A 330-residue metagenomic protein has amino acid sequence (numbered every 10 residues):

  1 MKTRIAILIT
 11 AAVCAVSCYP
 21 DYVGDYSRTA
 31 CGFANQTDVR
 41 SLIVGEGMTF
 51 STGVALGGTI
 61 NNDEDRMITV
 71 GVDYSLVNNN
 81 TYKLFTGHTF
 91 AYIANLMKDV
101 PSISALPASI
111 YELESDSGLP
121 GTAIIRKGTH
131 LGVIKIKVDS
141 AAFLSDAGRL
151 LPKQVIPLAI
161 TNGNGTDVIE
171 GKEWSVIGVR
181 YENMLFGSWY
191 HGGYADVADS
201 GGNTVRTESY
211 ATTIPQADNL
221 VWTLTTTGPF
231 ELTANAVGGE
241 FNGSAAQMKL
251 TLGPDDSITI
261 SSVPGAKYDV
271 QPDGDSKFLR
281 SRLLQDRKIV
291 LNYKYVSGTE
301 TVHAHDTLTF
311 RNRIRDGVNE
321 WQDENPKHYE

Functional and structural regions predicted by a protein language model:
M1-C18: Sec-dependent bacterial lipoprotein signal peptides
C18-A123, V133, K137-E330: Intrinsically disordered, low-complexity regulatory regions in eukaryotic proteins
T129-H130: Beta-strand-enriched, solvent-exposed domains that form extended recognition/catalytic surfaces
